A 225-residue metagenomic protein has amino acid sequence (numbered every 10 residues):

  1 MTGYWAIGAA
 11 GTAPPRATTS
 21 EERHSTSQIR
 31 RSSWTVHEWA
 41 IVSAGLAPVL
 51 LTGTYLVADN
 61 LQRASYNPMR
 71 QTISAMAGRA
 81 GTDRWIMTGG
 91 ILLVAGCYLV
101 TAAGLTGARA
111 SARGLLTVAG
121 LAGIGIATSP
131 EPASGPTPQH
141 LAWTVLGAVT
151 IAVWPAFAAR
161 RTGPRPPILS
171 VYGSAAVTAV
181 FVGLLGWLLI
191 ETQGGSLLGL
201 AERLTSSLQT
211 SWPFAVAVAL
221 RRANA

Functional and structural regions predicted by a protein language model:
G8, A13-R16: Intrinsically disordered, low-complexity segments enriched in serine/threonine/proline/glycine and often basic
A9, R23-H24, S196: Helix-centric, low-specificity signal for extended rod-like, repetitive segments
R16-W34: Short, Lys/Arg-rich, polar N-terminal cytosolic tail immediately upstream of the first transmembrane signal-anchor
W34-T72, M76, A80-R222: Hydrophobic, aromatic-enriched alpha-helical segments typical of multi-pass transmembrane helices
